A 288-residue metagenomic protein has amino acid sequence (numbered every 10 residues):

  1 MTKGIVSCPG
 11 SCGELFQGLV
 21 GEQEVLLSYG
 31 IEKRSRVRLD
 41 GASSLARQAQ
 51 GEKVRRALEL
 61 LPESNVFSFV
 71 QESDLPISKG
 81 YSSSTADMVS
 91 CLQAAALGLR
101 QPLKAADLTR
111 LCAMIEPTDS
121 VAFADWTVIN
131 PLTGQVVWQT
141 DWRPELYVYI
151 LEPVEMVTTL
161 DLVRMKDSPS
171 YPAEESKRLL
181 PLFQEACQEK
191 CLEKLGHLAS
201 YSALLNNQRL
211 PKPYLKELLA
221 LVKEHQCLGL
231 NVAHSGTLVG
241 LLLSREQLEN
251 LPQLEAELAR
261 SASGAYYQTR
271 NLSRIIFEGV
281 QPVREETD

Functional and structural regions predicted by a protein language model:
M1-K79, E278, D288: ATP-binding N-lobe of GHMP and related small-molecule kinases
P9, S28-G30, F123, I150-V154 (+1 more regions): Short beta-strand segments
C12-G18, S35-L39, D119-V121, T127-I129 (+2 more regions): Short beta-strand scaffold segments in enzyme catalytic cores
R36-R38, C227-A233: Short, flexible, solvent-exposed loop/turn segments with mixed acidic/basic and small polar residues
Y81-A105, V121: DPxDG-like acidic metal-binding loop motif
K104-L228, S244-E257, S263-D288: ATP-dependent small-molecule kinase catalytic core of the GHMP/sugar-kinase superfamily and closely related
K216, A233-G240: Small/polar glycine-rich anion-binding or flexible loop at a beta-alpha turn
